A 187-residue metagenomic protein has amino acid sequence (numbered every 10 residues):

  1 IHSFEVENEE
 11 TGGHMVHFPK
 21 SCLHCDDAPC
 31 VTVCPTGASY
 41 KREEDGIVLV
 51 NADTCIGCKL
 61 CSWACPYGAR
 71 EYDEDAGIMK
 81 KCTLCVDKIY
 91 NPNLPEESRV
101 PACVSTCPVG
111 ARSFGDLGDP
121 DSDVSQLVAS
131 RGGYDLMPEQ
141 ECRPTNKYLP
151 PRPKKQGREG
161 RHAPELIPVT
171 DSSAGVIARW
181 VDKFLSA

Functional and structural regions predicted by a protein language model:
I1-A187: Non-ligating segments of multi-cofactor redox enzymes
